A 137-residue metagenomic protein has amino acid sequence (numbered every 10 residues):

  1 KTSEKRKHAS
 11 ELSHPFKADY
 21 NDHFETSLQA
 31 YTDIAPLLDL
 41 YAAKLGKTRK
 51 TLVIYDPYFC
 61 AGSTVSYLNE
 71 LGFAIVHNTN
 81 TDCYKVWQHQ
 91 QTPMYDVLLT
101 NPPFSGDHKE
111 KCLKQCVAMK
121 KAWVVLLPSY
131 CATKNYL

Functional and structural regions predicted by a protein language model:
K1-L137: Class I S-adenosyl-L-methionine-dependent methyltransferase catalytic core
